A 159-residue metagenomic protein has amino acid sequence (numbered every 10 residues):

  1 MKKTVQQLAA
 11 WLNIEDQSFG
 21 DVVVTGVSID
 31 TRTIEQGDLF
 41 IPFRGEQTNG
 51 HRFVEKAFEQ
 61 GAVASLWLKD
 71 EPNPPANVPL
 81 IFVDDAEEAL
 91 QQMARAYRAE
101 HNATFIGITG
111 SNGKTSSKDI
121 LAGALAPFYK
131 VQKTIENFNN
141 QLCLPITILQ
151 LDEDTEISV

Functional and structural regions predicted by a protein language model:
M1-Q92: N-terminal leader/targeting and accessory segments in enzymes
A9, A89-V159: Phosphate-binding loop of NTP-binding sites
